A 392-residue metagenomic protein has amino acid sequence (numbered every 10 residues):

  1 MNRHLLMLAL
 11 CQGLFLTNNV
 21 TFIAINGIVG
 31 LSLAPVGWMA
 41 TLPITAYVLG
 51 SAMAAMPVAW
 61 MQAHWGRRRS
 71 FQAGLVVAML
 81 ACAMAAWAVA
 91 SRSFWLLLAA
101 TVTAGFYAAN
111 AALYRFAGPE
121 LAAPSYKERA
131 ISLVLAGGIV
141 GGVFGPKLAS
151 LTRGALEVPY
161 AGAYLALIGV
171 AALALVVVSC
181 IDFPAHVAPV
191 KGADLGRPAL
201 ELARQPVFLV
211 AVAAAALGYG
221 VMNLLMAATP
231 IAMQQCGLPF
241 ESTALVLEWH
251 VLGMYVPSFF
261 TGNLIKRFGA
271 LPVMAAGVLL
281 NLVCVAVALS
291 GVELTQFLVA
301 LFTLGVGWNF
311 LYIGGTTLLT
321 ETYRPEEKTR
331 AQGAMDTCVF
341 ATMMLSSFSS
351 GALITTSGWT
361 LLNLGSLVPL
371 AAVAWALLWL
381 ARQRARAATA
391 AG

Functional and structural regions predicted by a protein language model:
M1-N2, F183-V212: Juxtamembrane intracellular "pre-TM" segments in multi-pass secondary transporters
G13, F94-A109, Q296-F310: Hydrophobic core of transmembrane alpha-helices in multi-pass small-molecule transporters, especially MFS/SLC-type
N26, A108-A122, F310-Y323: Intracellular juxtamembrane helix-capping segments at the cytosolic ends of symmetry-related transmembrane helices
A54-R67, V256-A270, I354: Helix-to-loop junctions at the C-terminal end of transmembrane segments in multipass secondary transporters
V76-S91, L280-V292: C-terminal ends and interior cores of transmembrane alpha-helices in multi-pass membrane transporters/permeases
A100-G137: Cytoplasmic helix-loop-helix junction between adjacent transmembrane helices in 12-TM secondary transporters
R129-K147, C338-S346: Glycine-rich segments within core transmembrane alpha-helices of 12-TM secondary carriers
S150, I168-A188, A376-A381: C-terminal membrane-cytosol helix-exit motif in multi-pass small-molecule transporters
